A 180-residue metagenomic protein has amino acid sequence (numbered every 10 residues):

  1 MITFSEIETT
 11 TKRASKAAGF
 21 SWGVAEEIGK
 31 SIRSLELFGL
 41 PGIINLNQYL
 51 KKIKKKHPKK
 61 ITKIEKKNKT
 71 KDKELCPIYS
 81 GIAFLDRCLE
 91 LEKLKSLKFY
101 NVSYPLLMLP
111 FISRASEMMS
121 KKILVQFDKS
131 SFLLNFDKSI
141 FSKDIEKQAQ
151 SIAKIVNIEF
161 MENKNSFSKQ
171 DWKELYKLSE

Functional and structural regions predicted by a protein language model:
M1-K73: Long alpha-helical, hydrophobic tracts
F4, E26, I32, I82-L89 (+2 more regions): Aromatic-enriched hydrophobic runs in primary sequence
E6-E8, E26-E27, E36, E74 (+5 more regions): Glutamate identity and glutamate-enriched acidic tracts
A14-A18, A25, A83, A115 (+2 more regions): A sequence-composition feature that detects small, non-aromatic residues
I43, Q48-F141: A glycine-rich, acidic short-motif signal
F99, S113-E180: Glycine-rich, aromatic-bearing surface loops/beta-hairpins
